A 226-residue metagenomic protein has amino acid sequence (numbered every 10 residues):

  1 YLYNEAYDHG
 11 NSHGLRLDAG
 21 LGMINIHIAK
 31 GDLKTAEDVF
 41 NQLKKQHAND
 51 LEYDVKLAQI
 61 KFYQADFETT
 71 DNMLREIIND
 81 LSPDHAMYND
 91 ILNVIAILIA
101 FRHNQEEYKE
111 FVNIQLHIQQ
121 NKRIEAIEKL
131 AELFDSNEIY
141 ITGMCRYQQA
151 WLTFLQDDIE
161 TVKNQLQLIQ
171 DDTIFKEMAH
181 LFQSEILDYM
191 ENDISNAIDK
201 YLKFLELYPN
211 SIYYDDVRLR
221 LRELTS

Functional and structural regions predicted by a protein language model:
Y1-S226: Acidic, polar-rich low-complexity tracts and alpha-helical solenoid repeat scaffolds
